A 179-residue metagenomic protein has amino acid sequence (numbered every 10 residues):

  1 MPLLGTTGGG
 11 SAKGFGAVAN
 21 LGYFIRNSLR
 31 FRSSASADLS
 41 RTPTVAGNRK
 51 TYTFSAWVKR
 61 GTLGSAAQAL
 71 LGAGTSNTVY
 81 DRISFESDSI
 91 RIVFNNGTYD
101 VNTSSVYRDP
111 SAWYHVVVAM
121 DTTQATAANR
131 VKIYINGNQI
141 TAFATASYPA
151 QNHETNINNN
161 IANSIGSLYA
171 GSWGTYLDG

Functional and structural regions predicted by a protein language model:
P2-G5, G10-G179: Extracellular glycan-associated modules
